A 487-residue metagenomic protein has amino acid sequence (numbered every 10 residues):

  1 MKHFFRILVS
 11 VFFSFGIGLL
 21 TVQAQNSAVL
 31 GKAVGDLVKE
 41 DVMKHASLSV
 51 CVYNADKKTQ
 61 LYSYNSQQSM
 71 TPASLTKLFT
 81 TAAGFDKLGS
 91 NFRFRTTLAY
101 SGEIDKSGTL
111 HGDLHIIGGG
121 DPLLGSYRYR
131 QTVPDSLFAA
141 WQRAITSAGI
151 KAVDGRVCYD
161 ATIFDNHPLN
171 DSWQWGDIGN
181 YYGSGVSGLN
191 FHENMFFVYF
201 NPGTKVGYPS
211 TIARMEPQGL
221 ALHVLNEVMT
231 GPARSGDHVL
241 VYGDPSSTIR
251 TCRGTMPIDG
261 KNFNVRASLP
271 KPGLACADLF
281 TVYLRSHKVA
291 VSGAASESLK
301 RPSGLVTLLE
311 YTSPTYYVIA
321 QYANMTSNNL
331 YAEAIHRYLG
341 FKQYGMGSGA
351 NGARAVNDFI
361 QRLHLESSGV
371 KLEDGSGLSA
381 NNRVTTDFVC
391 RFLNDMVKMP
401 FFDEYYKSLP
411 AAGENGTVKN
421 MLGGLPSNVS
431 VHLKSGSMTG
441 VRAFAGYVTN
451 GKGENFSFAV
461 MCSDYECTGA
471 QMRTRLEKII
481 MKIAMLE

Functional and structural regions predicted by a protein language model:
M1-A28: Bacterial Sec-dependent N-terminal signal peptides
Q25-Q68, R143-G149: Beta-lactamase-like hydrolase cores
G35-L37, K87-S367, K482-L486: Conserved serine DD-peptidase/penicillin-binding transpeptidase domain and beta-lactam-recognizing active-site
K58, K77-T81, V157, L189 (+5 more regions): Residue-level preference for non-acidic, small/hydrophobic
L61-S63, Y311, T326, E333-E487: Small-residue-rich helix-loop
S63-A83: Short active-site loop at a secondary-structure junction that contains or immediately precedes the catalytic residue(s)
Y64-M70, R266-A267, S376-S379: A short glycine/serine-rich beta->alpha loop
Q68, P122, D464-E466: A generic structural motif
